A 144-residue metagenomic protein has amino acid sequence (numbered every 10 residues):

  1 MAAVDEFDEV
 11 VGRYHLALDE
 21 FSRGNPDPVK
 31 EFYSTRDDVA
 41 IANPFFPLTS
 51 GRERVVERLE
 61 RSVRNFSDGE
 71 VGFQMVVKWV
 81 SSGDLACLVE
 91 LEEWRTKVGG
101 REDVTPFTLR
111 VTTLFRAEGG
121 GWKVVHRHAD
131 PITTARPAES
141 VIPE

Functional and structural regions predicted by a protein language model:
M1-P28, A40-E144: A beta-strand edge to alpha-helix "cap/lid" segment located at domain peripheries
T35-D37: Short, conserved active-site loops that position catalytic residues or coordinate cofactors/metal ions across diverse
